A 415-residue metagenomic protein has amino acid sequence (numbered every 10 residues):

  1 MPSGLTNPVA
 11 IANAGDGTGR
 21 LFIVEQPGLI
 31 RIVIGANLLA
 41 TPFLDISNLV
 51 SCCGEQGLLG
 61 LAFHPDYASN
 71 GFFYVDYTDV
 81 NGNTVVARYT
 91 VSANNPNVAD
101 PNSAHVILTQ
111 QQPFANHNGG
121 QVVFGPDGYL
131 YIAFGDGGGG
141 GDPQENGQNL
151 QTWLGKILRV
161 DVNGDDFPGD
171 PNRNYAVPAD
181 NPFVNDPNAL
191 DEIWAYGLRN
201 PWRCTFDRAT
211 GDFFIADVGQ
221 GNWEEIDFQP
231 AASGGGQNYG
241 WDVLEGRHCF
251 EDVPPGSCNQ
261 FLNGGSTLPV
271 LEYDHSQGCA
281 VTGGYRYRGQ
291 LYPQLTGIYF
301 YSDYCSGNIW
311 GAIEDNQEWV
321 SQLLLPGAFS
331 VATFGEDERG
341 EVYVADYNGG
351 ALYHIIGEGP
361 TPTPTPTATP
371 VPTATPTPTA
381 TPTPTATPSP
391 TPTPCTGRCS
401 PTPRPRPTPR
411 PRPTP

Functional and structural regions predicted by a protein language model:
M1-G141, R203-W223, H248, Q277-Q317 (+2 more regions): Acidic, Gly/Ser/Thr-rich repeat motifs that build Ca2+-stabilized beta-propeller blades
M1-S3, N37-C52, Y89-P113, T152-N200 (+3 more regions): Blade-edge beta-strand/turn elements of extracellular beta-propeller and related beta-sheet repeat scaffolds
V9, S330-T333: Repeated scaffold domains used in trafficking and secretory/extracellular systems, primarily beta-propellers
C52-C53, H248-F250, S257-N259, P394-T396 (+1 more regions): Sequence contexts marking disulfide-bonded cysteines in secreted/extracellular proteins
L154, G211-F214, E225-I226, F334: Sequence-structural signature of mature extracellular/luminal beta-sheet repeat domains, prominently beta-propellers
G164-D166, A231-N263: Mobile, glycine-enriched helix-loop/loop "lid" segments at the mouths of ligand-binding/catalytic clefts that gate
A332, D337-A368, P401, P407: A recurrent domain-boundary module in secreted/ectodomain proteins
T361-T414: Ser/Thr-rich, Proline-interspersed low-complexity disordered segments
